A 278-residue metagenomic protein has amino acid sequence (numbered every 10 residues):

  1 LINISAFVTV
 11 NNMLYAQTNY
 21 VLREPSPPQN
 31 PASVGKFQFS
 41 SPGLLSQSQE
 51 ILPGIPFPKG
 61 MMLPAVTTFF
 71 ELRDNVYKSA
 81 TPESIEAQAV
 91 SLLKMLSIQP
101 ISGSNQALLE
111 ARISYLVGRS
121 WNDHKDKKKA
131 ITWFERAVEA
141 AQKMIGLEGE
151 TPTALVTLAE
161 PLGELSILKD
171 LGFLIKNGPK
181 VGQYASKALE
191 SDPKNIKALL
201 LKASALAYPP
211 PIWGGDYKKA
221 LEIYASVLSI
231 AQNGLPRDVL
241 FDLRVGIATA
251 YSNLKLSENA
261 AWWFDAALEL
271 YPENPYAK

Functional and structural regions predicted by a protein language model:
T9, L14-R119, H124: N-terminal leader/linker segments that initiate helical-solenoid repeat arrays
P56-V76, I101-D123, G149-K169, K194-P210 (+1 more regions): Amphipathic alpha-helical repeat scaffolds of TPR domains
M95, A137, M144, A188 (+3 more regions): Canonical positions in the second alpha-helix
R237-K278: Terminal, low-structured helical/coil segments at or just beyond the last alpha-helical repeat
